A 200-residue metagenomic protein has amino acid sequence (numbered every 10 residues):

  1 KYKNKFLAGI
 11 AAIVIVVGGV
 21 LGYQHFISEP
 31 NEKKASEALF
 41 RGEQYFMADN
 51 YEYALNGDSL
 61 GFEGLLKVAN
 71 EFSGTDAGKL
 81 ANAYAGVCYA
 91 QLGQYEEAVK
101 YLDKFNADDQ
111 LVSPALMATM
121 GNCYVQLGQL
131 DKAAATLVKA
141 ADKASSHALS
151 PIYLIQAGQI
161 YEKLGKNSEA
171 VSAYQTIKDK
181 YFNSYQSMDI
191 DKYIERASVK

Functional and structural regions predicted by a protein language model:
K1-I15, G22: N-terminal positive-inside, membrane-proximal cytosolic segments immediately preceding the first
E29, A69-G78, L92, N106-P114 (+2 more regions): Short solvent-exposed coil/turn linkers within tandem alpha-helical repeat scaffolds
